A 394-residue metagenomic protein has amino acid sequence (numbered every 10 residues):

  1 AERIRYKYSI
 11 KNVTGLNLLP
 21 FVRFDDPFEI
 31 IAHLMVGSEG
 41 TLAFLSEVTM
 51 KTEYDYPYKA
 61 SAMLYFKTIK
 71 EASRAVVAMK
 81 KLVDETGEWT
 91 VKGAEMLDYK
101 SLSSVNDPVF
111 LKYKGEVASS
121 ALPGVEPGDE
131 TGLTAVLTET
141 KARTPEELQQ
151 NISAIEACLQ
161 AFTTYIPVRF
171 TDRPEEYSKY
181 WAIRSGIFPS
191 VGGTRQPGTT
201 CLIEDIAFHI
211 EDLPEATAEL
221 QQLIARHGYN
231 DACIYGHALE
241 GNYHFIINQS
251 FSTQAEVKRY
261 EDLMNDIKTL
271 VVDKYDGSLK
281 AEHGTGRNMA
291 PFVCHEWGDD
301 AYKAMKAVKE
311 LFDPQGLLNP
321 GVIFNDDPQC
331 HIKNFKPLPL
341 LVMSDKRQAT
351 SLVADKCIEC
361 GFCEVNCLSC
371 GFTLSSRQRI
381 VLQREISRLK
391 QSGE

Functional and structural regions predicted by a protein language model:
A1-L19: Long, charge-dense accessory insertions within large macromolecular proteins
N12, P20-F28, A32-D262, L270-S278 (+2 more regions): C-terminal substrate-recognition/cap domain of FAD-linked oxidoreductases
S38, D212, I234-G241, E256-R259 (+6 more regions): Secondary-structure capping and boundary motifs in well-ordered enzyme cores
T41, A75, D266, A304-A307 (+1 more regions): Generic recognition of well-ordered alpha-helical segments
S190, T194, P291, H295-A349: Activity-critical C-terminal alpha-helical subdomain
F245, H283, D313: Hydrophobic, well-ordered secondary-structure elements that form the walls of internal hydrophobic environments
Y275-A281, P314-L318: Alpha-helix capping/hinge segments and adjacent helical runs
Q329-D355, E364, C370-E394: Ferredoxin-type iron-sulfur electron-transfer modules in oxidoreductases and energy-metabolism complexes
